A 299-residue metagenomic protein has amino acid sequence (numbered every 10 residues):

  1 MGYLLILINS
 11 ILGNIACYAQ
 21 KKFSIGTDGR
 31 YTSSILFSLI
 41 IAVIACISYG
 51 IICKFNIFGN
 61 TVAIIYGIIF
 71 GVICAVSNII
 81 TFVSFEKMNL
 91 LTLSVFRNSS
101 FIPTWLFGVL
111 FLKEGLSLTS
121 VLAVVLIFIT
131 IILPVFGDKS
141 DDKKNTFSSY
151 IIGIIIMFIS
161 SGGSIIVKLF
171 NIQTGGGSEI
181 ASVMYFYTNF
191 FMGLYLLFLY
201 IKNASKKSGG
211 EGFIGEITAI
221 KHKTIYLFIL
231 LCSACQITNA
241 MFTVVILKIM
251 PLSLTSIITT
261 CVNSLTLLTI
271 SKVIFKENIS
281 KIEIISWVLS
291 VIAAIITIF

Functional and structural regions predicted by a protein language model:
M1-I8, I102-Q173, K281-F299: Juxtamembrane helix-loop boundary signature in multi-pass membrane transporters
M1-V72, I79-K87, F136-I155, Q173-G175 (+3 more regions): Membrane-interface interhelical linkers
N14, Y18, G71, A75-I79 (+8 more regions): Hydrophobic/small/kink-forming positions within alpha-helical transmembrane segments of polytopic membrane proteins
L36, T92, G115-S120, E179-I180 (+2 more regions): Residue-level recognition of membrane-helix boundary sites in multi-pass small-molecule transporters
S38-A42, R97, S120, M184-Y185 (+3 more regions): Residue-level recognition of transmembrane alpha-helices in multi-pass small-molecule transporters/permeases
A63-I68, S178-S182, L254-I258: Non-cytosolic membrane-interface motifs at loop->transmembrane helix junctions
I73, F82-L110, G115-I131, F190 (+1 more regions): Specific alpha-helical transmembrane segments that line the substrate/conduction pathway and gating interfaces
I237-F299: C-terminal appended segment following the main domain
